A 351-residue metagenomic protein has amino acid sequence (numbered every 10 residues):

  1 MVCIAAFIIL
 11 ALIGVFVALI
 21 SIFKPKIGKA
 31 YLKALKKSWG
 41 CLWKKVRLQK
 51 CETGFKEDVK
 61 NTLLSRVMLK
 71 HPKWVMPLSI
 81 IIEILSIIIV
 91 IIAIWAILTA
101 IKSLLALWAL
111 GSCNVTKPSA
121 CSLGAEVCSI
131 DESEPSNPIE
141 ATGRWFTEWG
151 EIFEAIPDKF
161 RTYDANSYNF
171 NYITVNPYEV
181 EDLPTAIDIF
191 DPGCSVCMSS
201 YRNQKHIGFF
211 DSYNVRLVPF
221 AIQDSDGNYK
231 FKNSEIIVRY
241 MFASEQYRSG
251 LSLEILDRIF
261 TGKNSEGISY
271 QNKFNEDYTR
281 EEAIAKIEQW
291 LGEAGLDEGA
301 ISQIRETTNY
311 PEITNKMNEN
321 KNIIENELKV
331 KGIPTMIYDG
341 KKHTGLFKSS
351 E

Functional and structural regions predicted by a protein language model:
M1-T53: Hydrophobic alpha-helical segments
I8-I13, K45, E83-I94: Hydrophobic alpha-helical membrane-embedded or membrane-associated segments
S21-K24, I91-A109: Membrane-interface motif at the C-terminal end of an N-terminal transmembrane signal
K45-N61, C121-E132: Cytosolic juxtamembrane regulatory segments of multi-pass membrane proteins
D58-A93: Loop-to-transmembrane boundary segments
S103-E235, N309-K329: Extracytoplasmic thiol/disulfide redox context detector
M198-G292: Structural alpha/beta surface segment adjacent to cysteine/selenocysteine redox centers across thiol/disulfide enzymes
E281, A285-E351: C-terminal cap of thioredoxin/glutaredoxin-like
